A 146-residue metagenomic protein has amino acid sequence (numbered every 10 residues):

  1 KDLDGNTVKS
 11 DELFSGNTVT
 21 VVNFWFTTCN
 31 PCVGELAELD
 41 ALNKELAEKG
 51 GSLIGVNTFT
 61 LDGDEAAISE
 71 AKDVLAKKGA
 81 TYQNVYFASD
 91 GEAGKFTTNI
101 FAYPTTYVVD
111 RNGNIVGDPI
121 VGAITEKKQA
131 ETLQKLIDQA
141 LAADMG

Functional and structural regions predicted by a protein language model:
K1-L3, W25, V109: Hydrophobic alpha-helical segments, especially N-terminal targeting/anchoring helices
K1-T20, N43: A short beta-strand-turn-helix
V21-V22, L53: Hydrophobic beta-strand anchors of alpha/beta hydrolase catalytic cores
N23-C29, T58: Aromatic-flanked redox-active Cys/Sec active sites in thiol-based oxidoreductases, especially the WC-centered
G34, A41-E48, A76-Q83, R111-N114 (+1 more regions): Sec-exported extracytoplasmic/periplasmic mature domains
G34-K77, S89-G94: Structural microenvironment flanking redox-active thiols in thiol-disulfide oxidoreductases
S69-Y107, R111-N112, I120: Short, internal strand/loop/helix patches that form the active-site neighborhood or redox-interaction surface
V108-G146: Thiol-/selenol-based redox modules, centered on thioredoxin-like and closely related oxidoreductase domains
